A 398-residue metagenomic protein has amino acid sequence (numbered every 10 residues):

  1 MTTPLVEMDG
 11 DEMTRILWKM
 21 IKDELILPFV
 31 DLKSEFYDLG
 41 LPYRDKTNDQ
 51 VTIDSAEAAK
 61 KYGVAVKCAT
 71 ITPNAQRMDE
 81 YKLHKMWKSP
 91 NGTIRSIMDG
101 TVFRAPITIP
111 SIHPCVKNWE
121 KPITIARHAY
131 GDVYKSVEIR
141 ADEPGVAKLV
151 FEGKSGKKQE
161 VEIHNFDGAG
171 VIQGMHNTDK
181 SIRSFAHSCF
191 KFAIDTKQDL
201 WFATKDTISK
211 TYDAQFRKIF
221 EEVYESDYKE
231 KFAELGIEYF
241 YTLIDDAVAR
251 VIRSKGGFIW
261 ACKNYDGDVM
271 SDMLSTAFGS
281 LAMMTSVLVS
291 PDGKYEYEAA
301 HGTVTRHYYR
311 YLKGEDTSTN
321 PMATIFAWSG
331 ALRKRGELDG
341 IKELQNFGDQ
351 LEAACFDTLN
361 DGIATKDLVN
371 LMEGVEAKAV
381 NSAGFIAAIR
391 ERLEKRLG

Functional and structural regions predicted by a protein language model:
M1-M20, L149-T242: Glycine-rich phosphate/diphosphate-binding loop of Rossmann-like nucleotide-binding domains
M13, L17-W18, D23-N48, A56-A59: N-terminal alpha-helical transmembrane segments of multi-pass membrane transport and channel/translocase proteins
V30-F36, T196-T204, Y228-Y241, G336-G348 (+1 more regions): Flexible, glycine/charged-enriched surface loops at secondary-structure junctions
P42-Q159, Y265-V269: N-terminal glycine-rich phosphate/adenylate-binding segment common to multiple enzyme folds
R44-E57, Y224, Y228-G257: A structured beta-alpha segment of the ubiquitous adenosine-cofactor-binding alpha/beta core
V251-Q350, D357-D361: Glycine-rich phosphate/nucleotide-binding loop
G314-T319, E337-G398: Internal helix-turn-beta structural module
